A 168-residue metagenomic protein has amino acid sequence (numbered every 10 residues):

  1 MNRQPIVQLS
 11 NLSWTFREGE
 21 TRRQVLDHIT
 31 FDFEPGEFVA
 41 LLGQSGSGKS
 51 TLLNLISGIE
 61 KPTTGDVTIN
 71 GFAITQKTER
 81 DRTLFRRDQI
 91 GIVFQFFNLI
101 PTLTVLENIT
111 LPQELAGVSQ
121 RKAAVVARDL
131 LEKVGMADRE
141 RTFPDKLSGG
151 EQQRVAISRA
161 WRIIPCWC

Functional and structural regions predicted by a protein language model:
Q4-C168: ABC family nucleotide-binding domain
